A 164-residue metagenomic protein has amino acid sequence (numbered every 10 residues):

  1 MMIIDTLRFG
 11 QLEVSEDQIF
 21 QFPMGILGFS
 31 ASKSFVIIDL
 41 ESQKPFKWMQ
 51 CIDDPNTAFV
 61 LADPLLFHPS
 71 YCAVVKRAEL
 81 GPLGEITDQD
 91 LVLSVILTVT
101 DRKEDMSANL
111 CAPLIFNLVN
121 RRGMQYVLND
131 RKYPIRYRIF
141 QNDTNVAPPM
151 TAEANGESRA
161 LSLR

Functional and structural regions predicted by a protein language model:
M2-H68, D88-R164: Long, compositionally biased stretches
S70-V75: Extended catalytic/binding region for NAD+/ADP-ribose chemistry, centered on the ART fold
R77-T87: Short active-site loop/helix that positions an aromatic residue
